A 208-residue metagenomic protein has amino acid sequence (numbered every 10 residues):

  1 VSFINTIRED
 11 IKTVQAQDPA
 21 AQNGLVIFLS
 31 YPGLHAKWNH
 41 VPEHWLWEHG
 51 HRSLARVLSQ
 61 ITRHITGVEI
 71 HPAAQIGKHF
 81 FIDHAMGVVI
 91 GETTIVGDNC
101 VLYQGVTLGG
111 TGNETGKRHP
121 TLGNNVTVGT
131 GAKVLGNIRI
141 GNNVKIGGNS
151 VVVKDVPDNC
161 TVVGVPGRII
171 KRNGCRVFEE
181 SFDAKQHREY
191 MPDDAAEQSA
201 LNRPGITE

Functional and structural regions predicted by a protein language model:
V1-T66, V177-E208: Terminal amphipathic alpha-helical/low-complexity segments used for targeting or macromolecular assembly
G33, K37, V41, V68-P72 (+8 more regions): Alpha-helix boundary/capping detector
T66, H71-P72, G77-K78, D83-E92 (+10 more regions): Left-handed beta-helix
G116-L135, R139, V165-E208: C-terminal segments of enzyme domains that contribute to small-molecule binding surfaces
